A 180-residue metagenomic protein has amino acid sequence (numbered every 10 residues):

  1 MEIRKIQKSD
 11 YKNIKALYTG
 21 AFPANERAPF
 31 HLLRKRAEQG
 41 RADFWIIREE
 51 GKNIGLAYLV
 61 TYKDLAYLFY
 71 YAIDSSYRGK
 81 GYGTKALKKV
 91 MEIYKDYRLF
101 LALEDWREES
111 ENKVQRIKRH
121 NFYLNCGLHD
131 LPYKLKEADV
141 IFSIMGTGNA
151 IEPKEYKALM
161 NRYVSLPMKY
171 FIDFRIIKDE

Functional and structural regions predicted by a protein language model:
M1-A28, F142-S143, K154-R162, L166 (+1 more regions): Short amphipathic alpha-helix that is part of the acyltransferase structural core
A21-F44, R48-E49: Active-site rim helix/loop that mediates acceptor-substrate recognition in acyltransferases
A42-I46, L56, F142-I144: Short hydrophobic/aromatic beta-strand element in the GNAT-like acyltransferase core that lines or flanks the acyl-donor
I46, K52-V60, L65-A72: Conserved beta-strand in the GNAT
I73, G79-I93: Conserved acetyl-CoA-binding loop-helix of GNAT-fold acetyltransferases
Y94-Q115: Conserved GNAT acetyl-CoA-binding A-motif
E111-K113, K118-F142: Conserved catalytic-core motifs of GNAT/GCN5-like acyltransferases
